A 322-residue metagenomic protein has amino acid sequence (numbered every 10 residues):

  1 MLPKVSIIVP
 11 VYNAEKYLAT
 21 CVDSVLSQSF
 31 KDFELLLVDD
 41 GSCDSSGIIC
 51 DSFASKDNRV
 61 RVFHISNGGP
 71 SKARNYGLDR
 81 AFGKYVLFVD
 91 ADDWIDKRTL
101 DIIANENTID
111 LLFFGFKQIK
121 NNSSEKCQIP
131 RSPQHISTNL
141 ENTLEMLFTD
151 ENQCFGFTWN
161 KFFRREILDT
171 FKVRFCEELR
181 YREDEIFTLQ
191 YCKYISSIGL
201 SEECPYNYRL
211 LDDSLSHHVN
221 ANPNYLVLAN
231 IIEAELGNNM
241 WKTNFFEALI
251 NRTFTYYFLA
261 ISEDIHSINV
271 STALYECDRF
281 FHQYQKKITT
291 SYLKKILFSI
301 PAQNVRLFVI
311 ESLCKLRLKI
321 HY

Functional and structural regions predicted by a protein language model:
P3-S6, S24, E34, I186: Cell-envelope/extracellular polymer assembly enzymes that use nucleotide-activated donors
N13-S27: Short, well-formed alpha-helical segments that are part of the catalytic scaffolds of diverse glycosyltransferases
S24, D39-I48, N67: A conserved acidic beta->alpha catalytic loop
I65-A81: Glycine-rich, basic loop-to-helix element that forms the pyrophosphate-binding segment of sugar-nucleotide handling
P70, A91-I198, Y206-P223, M240: Donor-binding/catalytic cores of nucleotide-activated saccharide and glycerol-phosphate transferases/polymerases
V86: Short aromatic/hydrophobic "clamp" motif used to bind/position activated sugar donors
S196, E203-L211, H217-E247, N251-Y284: Catalytic core of nucleotide-sugar-dependent glycosyltransferases
I265-Y322: Membrane-interface aromatic/basic loop that binds lipid-linked glycans or pyrophosphate carriers, typified by
